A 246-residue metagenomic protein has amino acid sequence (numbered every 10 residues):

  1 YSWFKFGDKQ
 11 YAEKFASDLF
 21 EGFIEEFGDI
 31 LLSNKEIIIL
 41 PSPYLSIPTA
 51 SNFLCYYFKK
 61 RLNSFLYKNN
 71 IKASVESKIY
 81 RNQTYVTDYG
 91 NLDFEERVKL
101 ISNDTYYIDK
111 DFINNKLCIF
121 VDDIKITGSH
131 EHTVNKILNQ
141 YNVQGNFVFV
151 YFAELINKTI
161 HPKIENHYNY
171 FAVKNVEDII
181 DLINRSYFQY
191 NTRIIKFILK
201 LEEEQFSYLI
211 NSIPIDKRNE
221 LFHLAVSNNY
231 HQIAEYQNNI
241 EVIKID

Functional and structural regions predicted by a protein language model:
Y1-I38, Y44-P48, Y85-T105, E177-D246: Active-site-facing substrate-recognition patch
F4, I47-F53, P162-E165: Short, flexible/disordered intra-domain loops and linkers
G22, E26, Y57-F65, I137-Y141: Active-site catalytic microenvironments for nucleophilic, acid-base chemistry
D29-V75: Long, mid-chain structured domain cores
N70, Y80-R185: PRPP/pyrophosphate-binding module of the type I phosphoribosyltransferase fold
